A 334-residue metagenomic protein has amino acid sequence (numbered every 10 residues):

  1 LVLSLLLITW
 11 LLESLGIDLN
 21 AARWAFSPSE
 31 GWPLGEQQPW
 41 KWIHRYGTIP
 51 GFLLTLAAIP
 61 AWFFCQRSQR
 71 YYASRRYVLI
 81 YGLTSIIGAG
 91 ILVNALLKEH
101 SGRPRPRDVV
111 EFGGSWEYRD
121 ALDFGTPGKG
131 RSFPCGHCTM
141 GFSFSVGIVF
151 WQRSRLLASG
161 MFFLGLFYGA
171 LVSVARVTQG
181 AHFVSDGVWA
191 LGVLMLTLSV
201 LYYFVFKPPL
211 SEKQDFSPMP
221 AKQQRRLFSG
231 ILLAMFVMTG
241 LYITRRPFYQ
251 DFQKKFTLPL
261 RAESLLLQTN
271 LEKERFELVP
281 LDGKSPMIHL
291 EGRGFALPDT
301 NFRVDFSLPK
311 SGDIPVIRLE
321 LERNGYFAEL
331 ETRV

Functional and structural regions predicted by a protein language model:
L1-G130, T139-F167, V172-S173: Hydrophobic alpha-helical bundle signature of multipass membrane enzymes
L56-C65, S199-K207, T239-Y242: Alpha-helical transmembrane segments
R67, V174-Q179, R245-R246: Juxtamembrane "helix-exit" motif on the non-cytosolic side of transmembrane helices
R75-I91, M219-R246: Internal/C-terminal transmembrane anchor helices
S85, K98, F133, H182 (+1 more regions): Residue-level signal for helical boundary/lining positions with a hydrophobic bias
R105, M140, W189, R275-E277: Short hydrophobic/aromatic residue motifs in ordered secondary structure
R119-L227: Membrane-embedded catalytic cores of phosphoryl/pyrophosphoryl-handling enzymes
Y242-L266, L271-V334: Acidic (Asp/Glu) and glycine-rich low-complexity loops/linkers that are typically intrinsically disordered
